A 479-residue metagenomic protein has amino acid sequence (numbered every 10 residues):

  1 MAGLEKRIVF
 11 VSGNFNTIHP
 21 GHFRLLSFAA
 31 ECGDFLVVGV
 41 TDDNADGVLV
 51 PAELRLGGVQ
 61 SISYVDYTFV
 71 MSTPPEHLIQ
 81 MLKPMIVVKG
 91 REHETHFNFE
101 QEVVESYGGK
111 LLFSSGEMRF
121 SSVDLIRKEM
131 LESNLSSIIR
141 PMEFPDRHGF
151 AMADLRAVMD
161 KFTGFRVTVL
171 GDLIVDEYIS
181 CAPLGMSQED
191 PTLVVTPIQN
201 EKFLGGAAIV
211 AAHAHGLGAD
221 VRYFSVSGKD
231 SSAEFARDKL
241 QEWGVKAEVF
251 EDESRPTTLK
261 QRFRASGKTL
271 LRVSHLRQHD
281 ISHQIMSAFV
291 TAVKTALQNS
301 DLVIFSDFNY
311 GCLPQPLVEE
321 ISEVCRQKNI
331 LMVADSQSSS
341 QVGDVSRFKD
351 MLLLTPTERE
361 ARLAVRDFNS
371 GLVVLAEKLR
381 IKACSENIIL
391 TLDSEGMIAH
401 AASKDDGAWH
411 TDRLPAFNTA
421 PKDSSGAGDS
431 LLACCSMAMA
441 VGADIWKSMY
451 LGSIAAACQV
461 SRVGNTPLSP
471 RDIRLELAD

Functional and structural regions predicted by a protein language model:
M1-R147, D479: Nucleotidyltransferase catalytic core that binds NTPs
F10-H22, L170, V195-L204, G311-C312: Short, glycine-rich nucleotide/cofactor-binding loops
F35-D42, G90-R91, D220-S227, M332-S336 (+1 more regions): Short internal beta-strands
M142-R222, P415-K422: Glycine-rich phosphate/adenosyl-contacting loop at the front of the ribokinase-like
Q188, T192-L259, L475-E476: Substrate-binding N-lobe of the ribokinase-like
V249-R255, R262-L297: Conserved phosphate-binding/catalytic loop of the ribokinase/pfkB sugar-kinase fold
Q315-T411: Conserved phosphate/ATP/ADP-binding segment of small-molecule kinases
E386, F417-E476: Conserved post-catalytic alpha-helical subdomain immediately downstream of the catalytic base and nucleotide-binding
